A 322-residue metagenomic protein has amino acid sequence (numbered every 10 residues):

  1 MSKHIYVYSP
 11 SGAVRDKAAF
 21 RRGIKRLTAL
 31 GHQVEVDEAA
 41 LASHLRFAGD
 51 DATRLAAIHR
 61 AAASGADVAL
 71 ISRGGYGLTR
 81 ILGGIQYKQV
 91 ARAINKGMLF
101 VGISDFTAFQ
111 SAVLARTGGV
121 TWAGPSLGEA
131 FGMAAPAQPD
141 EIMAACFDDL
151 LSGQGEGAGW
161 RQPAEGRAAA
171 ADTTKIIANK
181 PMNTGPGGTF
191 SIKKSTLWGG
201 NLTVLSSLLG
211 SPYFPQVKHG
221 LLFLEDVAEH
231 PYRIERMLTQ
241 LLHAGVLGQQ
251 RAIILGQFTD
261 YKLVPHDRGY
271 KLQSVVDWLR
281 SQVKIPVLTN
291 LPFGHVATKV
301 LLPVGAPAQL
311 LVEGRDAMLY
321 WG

Functional and structural regions predicted by a protein language model:
M1-G65: ATP/NTP phosphate-donor binding region
M1-R22, G159, E165-P181, M318: N-terminal amphipathic/basic leader segments beginning at the initiator methionine
G49-R54, Y87, R236-L241, D267-V275: Charged helix-capping and loop-helix junction motifs
V68-G84, I103: N-terminal glycine-rich "phosphate-gripper" loop used for MgATP/nucleotide binding and carboxylate activation
Y87-A112, R116, V120-L127, P286: Short, acidic/small-residue loops that bind anionic groups at enzyme active sites
V120-T203: Conserved anion/nucleotide-ligand pocket segment
G210-P265: Internal helical hairpin/lid segments
L255-G322: ATP/nucleoside-binding phosphotransfer catalytic cores, i.e., glycine-rich phosphate-binding loops
